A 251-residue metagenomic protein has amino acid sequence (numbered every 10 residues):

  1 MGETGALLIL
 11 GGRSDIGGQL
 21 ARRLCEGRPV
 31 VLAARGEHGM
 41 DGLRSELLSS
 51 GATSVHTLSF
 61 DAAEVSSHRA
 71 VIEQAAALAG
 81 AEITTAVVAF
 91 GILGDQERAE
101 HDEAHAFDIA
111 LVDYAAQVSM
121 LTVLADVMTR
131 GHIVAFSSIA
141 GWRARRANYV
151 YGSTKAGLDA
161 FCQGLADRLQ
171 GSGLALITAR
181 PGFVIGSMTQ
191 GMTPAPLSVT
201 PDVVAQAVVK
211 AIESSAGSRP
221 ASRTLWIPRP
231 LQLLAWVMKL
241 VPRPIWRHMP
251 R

Functional and structural regions predicted by a protein language model:
R13-S14: Conserved glycine-rich cofactor-binding loop
G27-L43: Conserved glycine-rich Rossmann-like NAD(P)H-binding loop of the short-chain dehydrogenase/reductase
L47-S66: Rossmann-fold cofactor-recognition segment
E73, T85, G91-F107, A147: Conserved mid-core segment of classical short-chain dehydrogenase/reductases
D102-S119, L158: Catalytic Tyr-X3-Lys loop
L121, T154: Active-site helix of classical SDR
S138: Residue(s) in the substrate-gating loop at a strand-loop-helix junction that position the organic substrate next
T178, T193-W236: C-terminal helical subdomain
